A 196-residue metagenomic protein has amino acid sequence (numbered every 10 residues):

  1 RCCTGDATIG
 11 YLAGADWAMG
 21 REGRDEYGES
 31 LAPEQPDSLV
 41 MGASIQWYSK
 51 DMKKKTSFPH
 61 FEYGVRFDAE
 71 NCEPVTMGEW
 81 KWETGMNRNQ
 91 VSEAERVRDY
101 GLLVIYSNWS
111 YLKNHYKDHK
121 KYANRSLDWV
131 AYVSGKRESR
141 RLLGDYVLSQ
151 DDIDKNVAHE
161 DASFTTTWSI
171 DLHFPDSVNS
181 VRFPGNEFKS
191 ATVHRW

Functional and structural regions predicted by a protein language model:
C3-W196: Flavin (FAD/FMN)-binding glycine-rich loop and adjacent Rossmann-like elements that form
